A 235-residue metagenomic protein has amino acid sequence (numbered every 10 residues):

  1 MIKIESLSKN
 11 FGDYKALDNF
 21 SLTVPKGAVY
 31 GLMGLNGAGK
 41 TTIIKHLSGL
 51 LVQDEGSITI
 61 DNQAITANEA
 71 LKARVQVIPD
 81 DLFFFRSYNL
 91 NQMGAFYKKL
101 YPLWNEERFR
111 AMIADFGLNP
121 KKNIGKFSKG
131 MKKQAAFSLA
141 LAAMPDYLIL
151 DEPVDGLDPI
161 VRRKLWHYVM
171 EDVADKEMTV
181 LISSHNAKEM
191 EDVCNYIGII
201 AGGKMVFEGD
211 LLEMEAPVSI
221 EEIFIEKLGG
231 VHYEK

Functional and structural regions predicted by a protein language model:
S48: Helix-to-loop junction immediately C-terminal to a conserved catalytic motif
G56-L71: Conserved ABC transporter NBD signature motif
D80-A135: ABC-family P-loop ATPase nucleotide-binding domains
L148-E152: Catalytic Walker B motif of ABC-type/P-loop ATPase nucleotide-binding domains
R163-D175: Helical segment within the ABC ATPase nucleotide-binding domain
